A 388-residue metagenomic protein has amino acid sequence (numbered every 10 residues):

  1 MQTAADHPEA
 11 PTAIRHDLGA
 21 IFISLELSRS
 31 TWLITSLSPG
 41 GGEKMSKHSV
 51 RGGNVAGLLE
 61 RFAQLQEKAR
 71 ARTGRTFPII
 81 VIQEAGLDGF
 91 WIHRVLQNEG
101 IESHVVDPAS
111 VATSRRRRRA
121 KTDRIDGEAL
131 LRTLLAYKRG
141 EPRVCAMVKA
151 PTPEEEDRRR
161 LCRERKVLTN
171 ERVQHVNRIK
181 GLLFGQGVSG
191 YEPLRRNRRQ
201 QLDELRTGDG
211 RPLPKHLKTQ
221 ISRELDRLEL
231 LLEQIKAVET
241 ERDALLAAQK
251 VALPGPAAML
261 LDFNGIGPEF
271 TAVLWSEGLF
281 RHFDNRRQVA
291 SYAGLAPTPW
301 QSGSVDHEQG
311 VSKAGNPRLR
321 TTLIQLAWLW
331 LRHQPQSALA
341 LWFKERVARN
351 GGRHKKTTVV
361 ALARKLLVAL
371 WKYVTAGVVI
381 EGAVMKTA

Functional and structural regions predicted by a protein language model:
A13-S38, L130: Gly/Thr-rich phosphate-binding beta-strand-loop-beta motif of the actin/hexokinase/Hsp70
R29-G57: Short glycine-rich, Thr/Ser-proximal phosphate-binding strand/loop in the N-terminal lobe of ATP-dependent enzymes
V55-I80: Short, basic/hydrophobic alpha-helical segments
H104-M147, Q201-R206, V305-A314: Short alpha-helix plus adjacent loop in nuclease-associated cores
E156-M259, T387: Glycine-rich, often acidic, oxyanion-interacting loops/wings at catalytic, nucleic-acid, or phospho-protein interfaces
P256-K355: Phosphate-backbone recognition surface of nucleic-acid-processing proteins
S304, F343-A388: Low-complexity, acidic/Ser/Thr- and charged residue-rich accessory regions of DNA metabolism proteins
